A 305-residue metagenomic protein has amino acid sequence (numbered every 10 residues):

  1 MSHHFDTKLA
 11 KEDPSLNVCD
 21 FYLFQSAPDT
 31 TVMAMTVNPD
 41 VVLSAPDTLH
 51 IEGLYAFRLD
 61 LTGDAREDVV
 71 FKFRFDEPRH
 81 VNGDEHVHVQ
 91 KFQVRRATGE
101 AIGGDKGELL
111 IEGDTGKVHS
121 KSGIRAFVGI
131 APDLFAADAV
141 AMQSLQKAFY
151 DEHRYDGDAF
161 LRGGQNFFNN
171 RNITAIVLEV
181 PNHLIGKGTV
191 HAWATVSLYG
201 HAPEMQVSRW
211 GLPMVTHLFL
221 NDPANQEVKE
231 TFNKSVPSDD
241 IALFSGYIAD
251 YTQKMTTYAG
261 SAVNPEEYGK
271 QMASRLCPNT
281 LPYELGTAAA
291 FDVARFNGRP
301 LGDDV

Functional and structural regions predicted by a protein language model:
M1-V305: Surface-exposed extracytoplasmic segments
